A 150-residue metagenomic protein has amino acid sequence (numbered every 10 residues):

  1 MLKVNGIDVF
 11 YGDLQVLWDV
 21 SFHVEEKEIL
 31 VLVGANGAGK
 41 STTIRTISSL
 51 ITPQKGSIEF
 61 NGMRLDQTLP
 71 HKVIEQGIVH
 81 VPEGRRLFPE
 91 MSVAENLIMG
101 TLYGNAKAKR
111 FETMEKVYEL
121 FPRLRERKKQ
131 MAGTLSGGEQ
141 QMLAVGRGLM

Functional and structural regions predicted by a protein language model:
L2-V4, L17, V24: Conserved structural motif at the start of ABC-family nucleotide-binding domains
G12, T68, V93-E112, L120-P122: ABC-type ATPase nucleotide-binding domains, specifically the catalytic core motifs of the NBD
L30-V31, H80: Short beta-strand immediately N-terminal to the Walker A/P-loop
V33-A35: The feature captures the beta-strand-to-loop junction immediately N-terminal to the Walker
S48: Helix-to-loop junction immediately C-terminal to a conserved catalytic motif
G56-R64, Q76, K109-M114: Conserved ABC transporter NBD signature motif
M131-L135, E139: Conserved ABC ATPase signature
G148-L149: ABC ATPase C-loop
